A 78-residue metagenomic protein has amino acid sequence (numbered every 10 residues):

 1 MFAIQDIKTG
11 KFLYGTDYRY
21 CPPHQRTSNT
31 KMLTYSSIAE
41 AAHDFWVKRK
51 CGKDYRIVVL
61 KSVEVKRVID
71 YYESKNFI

Functional and structural regions predicted by a protein language model:
M1-K31, D44-W46: Short aromatic-glycine-(Arg/Gly/Cys) micro-motifs in beta-strand/loop hairpins
K31-I78: Short, mixed-charge low-complexity intrinsically disordered segments
